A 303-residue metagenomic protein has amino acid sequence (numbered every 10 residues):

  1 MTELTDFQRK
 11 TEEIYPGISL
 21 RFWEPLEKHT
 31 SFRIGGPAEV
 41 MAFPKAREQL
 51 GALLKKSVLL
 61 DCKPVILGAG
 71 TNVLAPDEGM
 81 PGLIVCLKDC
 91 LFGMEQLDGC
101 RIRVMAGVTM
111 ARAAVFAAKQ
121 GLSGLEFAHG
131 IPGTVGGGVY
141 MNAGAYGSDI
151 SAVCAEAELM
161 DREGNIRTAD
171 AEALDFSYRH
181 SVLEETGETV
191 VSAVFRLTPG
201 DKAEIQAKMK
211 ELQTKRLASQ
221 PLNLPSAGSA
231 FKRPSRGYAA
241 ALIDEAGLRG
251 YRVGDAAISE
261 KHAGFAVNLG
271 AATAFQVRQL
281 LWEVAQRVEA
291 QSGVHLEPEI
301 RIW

Functional and structural regions predicted by a protein language model:
T2, D6, E27, K45-E48 (+10 more regions): Conserved active-site and cofactor/substrate-binding residues in soluble primary-metabolism enzymes
T2-V135: Anion-binding (especially nucleotide phosphate/pyrophosphate-binding) glycine-rich loop and adjoining beta-alpha core
P16, F22, K28-T30, P37 (+16 more regions): Glycine-rich, flexible loop/turn motifs
R21-F22, V73, M160-W303: Phosphate/pyrophosphate- and phosphate-bearing ligand-binding catalytic cores of soluble enzymes
G35-G36, A42-R47, L74-F92, Y140-D170 (+1 more regions): Structural signature of FAD isoalloxazine-binding scaffolds in flavoprotein oxidoreductases
P37, G70-L74, T109, P132-Y140 (+5 more regions): Gly/Ser/Thr-rich beta-alpha loop segments that engage phosphate groups in nucleotides
N72-V73, A114-A117, L125-H129, N142-D149 (+3 more regions): A generic local secondary-structure boundary/capping motif
S123, V153, E172-L174: Short beta-strand or tight-loop elements that sit immediately N-terminal to catalytic metal-binding acidic residues
